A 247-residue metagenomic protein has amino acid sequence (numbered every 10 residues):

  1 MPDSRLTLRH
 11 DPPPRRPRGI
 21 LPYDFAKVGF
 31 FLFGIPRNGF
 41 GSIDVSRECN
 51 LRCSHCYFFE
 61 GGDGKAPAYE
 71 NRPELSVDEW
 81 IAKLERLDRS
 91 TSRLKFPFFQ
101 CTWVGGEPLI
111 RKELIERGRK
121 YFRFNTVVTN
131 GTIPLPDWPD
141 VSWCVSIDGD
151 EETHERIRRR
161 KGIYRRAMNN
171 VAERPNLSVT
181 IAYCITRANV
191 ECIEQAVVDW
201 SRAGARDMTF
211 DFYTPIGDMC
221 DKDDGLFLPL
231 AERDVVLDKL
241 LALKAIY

Functional and structural regions predicted by a protein language model:
M1-R9, K65-L75, S146, E152 (+1 more regions): Radical SAM enzyme [4Fe-4S]-AdoMet core and its adjacent flexible, acidic and glycine-rich loops/tails across
P2-D137: Conserved alpha-helical substructure of the radical SAM core
G41, F99-W103, N125-V127, W143-V145 (+2 more regions): Hydrophobic faces of well-ordered beta-strands that scaffold small-molecule active sites in alpha/beta enzyme cores
E48, P108, D148, T186-R187: Short, surface-exposed acidic/glycine-rich loop or hinge patches that mediate macromolecular interfaces
N50, F98, F122-F124, D140 (+3 more regions): A generic structural signal for alpha->beta connector loops
S54-C56, I115, W138-D140, I193-Q195 (+1 more regions): Short aromatic-enriched loop/helix-cap "lid" or pocket-rim segments at secondary-structure transitions that line
D88, L135-P139, W143, V171-A172 (+1 more regions): Acidic (Asp/Glu)-rich catalytic clusters
V104-G105, N130, V145-D148, K161: Short glycine-rich loop/turn motifs that provide flexible caps or phosphate-binding loops at active sites
